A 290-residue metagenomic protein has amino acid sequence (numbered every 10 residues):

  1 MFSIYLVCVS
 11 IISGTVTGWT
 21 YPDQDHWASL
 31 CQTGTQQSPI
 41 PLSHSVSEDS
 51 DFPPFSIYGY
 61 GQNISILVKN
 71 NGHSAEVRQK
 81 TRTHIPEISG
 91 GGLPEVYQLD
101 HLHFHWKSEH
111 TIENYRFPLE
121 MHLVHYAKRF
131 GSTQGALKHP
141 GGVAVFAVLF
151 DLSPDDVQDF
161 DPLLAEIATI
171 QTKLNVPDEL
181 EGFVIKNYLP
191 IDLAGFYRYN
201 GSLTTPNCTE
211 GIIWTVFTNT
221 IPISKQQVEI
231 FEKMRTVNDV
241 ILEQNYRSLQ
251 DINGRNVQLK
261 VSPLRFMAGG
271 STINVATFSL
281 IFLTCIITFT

Functional and structural regions predicted by a protein language model:
F2-T290: Alpha-carbonic anhydrase
